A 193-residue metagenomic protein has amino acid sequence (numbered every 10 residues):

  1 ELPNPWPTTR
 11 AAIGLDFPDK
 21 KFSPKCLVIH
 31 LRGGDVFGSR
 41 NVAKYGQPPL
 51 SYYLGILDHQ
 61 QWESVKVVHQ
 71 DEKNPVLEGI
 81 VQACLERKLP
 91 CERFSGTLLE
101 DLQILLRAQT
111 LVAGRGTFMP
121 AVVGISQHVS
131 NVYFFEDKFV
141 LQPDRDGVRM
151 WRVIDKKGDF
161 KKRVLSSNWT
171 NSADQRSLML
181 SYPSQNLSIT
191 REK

Functional and structural regions predicted by a protein language model:
E1-S64, F160-K193: Secretory-pathway luminal glycosyltransferase catalytic domains
A43, V112, D155-K156: Short, charged/polar micro-motifs that form catalytic or ligand-binding hotspots
Q61-P143, G147-M150: Donor-binding and catalytic core of enzymes assembling or modifying cell-surface/extracellular glycoconjugates
P120-K193: Nucleotide-sugar donor-binding patch of glycosyltransferase catalytic domains
